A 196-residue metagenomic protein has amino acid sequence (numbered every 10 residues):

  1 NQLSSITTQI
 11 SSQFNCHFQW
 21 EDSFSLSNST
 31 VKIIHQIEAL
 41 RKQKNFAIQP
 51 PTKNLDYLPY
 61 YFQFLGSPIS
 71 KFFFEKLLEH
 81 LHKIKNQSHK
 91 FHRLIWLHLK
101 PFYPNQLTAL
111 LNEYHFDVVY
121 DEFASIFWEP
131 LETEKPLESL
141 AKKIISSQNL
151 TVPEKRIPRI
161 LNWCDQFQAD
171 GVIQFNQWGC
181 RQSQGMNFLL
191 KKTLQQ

Functional and structural regions predicted by a protein language model:
N1-F18, Q106, H115, V119-Q196: Trp/Phe/Arg-rich N-terminal binding region typifying the photolyase-homology
L3-P130, N149, P153: A charged, amphipathic alpha-helical module
